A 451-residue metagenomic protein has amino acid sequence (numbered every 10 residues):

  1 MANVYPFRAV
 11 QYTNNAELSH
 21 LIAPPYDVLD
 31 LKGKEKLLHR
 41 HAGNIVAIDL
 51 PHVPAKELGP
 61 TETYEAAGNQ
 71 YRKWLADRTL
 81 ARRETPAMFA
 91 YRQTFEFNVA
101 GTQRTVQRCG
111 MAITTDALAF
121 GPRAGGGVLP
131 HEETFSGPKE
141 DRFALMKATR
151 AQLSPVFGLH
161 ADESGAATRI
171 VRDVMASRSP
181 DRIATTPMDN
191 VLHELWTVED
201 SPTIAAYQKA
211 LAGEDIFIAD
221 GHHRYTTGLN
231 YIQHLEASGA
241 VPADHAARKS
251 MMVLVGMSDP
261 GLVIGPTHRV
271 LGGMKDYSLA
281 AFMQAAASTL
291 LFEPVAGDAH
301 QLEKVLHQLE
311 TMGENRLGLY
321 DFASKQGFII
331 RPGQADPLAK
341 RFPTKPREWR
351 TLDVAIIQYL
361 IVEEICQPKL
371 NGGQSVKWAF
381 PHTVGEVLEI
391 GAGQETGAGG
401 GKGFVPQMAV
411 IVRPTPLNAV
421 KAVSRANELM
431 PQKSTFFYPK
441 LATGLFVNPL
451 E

Functional and structural regions predicted by a protein language model:
M1-E451: Surface-exposed, charge/polar-rich loops and edge strands
